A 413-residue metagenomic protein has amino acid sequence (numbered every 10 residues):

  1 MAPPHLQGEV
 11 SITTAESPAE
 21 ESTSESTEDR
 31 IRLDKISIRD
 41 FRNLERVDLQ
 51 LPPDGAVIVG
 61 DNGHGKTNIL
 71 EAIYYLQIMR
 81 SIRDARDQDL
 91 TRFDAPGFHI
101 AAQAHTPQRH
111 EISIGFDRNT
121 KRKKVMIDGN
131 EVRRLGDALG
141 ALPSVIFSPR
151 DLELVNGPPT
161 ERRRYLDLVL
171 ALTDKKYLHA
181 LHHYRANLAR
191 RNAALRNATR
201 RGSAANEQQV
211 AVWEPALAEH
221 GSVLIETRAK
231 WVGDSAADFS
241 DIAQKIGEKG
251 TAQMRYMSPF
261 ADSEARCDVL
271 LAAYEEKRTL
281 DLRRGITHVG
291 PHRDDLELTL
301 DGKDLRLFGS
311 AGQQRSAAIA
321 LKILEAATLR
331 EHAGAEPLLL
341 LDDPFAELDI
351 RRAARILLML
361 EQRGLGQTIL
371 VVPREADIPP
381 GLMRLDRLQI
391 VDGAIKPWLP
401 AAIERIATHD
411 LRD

Functional and structural regions predicted by a protein language model:
A2-D61, Y75, A204-E219, V223-L338 (+4 more regions): Conserved NTPase motor "head" modules and their coupling/switch loops across ABC/AAA+ ATPases, GTPases, and GHKL ATPases
A2-L6, V10-E21, E25, D48-K124 (+2 more regions): Conserved P-loop NTP-binding catalytic core
N68-I69, Y165, I356: Alpha1 helix immediately C-terminal to the Walker A/P-loop of P-loop NTPases, especially ABC transporter
I69, T368-V371: Conserved D-loop beta-strand region of ABC ATPase nucleotide-binding domains
Q77-E161, Y165, L170-T173, Y177 (+2 more regions): Nucleotide-state sensing region of NTPase/ATPase domains
E153-L154, T160-A204, Q208-A211, P215-A218: Long, charged N-terminal accessory/stalk domains
D342-P344: Walker B catalytic acidic pair
